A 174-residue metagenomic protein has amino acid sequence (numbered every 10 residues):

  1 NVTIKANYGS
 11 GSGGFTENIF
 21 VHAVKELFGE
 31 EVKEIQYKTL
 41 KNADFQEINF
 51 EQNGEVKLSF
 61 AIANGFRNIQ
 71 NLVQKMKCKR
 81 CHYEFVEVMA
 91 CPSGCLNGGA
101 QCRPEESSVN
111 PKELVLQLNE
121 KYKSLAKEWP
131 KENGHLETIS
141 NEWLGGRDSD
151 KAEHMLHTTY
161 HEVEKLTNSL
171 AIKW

Functional and structural regions predicted by a protein language model:
N1-W174: Iron-sulfur (Fe-S) cluster-binding modules
